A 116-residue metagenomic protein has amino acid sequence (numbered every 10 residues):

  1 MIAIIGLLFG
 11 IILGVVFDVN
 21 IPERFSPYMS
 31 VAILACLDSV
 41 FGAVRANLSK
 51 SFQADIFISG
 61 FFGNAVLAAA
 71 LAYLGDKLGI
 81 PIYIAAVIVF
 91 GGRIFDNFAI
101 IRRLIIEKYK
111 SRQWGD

Functional and structural regions predicted by a protein language model:
M1-A32, C36-D116: Charge-biased, low-complexity intrinsically disordered regions
